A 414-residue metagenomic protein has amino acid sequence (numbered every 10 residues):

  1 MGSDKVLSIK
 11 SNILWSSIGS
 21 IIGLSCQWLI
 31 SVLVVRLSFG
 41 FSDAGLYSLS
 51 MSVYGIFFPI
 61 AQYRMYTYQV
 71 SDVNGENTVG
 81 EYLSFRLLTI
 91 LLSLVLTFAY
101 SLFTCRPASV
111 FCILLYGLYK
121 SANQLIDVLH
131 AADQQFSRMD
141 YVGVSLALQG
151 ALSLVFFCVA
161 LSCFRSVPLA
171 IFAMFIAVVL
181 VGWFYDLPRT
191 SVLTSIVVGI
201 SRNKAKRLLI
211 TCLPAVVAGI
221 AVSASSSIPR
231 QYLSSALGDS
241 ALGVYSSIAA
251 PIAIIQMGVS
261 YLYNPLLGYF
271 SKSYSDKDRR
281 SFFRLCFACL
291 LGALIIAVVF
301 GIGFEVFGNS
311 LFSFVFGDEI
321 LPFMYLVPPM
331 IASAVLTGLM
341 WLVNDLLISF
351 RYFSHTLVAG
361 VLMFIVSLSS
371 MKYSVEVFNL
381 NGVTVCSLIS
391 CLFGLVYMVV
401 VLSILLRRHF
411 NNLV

Functional and structural regions predicted by a protein language model:
M1-I9, D140-S145, V167-M174, W183-S226 (+3 more regions): Interhelical loop/hinge segments that connect adjacent transmembrane helices in multipass membrane
L7-L24, S50, I56-S101, F111 (+1 more regions): Membrane-water interface segments that mark the loop-to-transmembrane alpha-helix transition
L7-Y63, L94, L154, I210-S240 (+5 more regions): Signature of the first transmembrane helix
F39-A44, S101-Y116, D239-S240, E305-V335: Interfacial segments at transmembrane-helix termini and the short loops linking adjacent helices
Y47, M51-F58, V222, Y245-G268 (+2 more regions): Transmembrane helix-bundle signature of multi-pass secondary active exporters and lipid flippases
F58-N77, Q135, I248, I252-K277 (+1 more regions): Helix-loop junctions and terminal segments of transmembrane helices in multi-pass membrane transport/translocation
M65-N77, A122-L146, I331-A359: Membrane-interface junctions at transmembrane-helix termini in multi-pass inner-membrane proteins
V110-G117, G143-V192, T211, L362-S367 (+1 more regions): Hydrophobic alpha-helical transmembrane segments
